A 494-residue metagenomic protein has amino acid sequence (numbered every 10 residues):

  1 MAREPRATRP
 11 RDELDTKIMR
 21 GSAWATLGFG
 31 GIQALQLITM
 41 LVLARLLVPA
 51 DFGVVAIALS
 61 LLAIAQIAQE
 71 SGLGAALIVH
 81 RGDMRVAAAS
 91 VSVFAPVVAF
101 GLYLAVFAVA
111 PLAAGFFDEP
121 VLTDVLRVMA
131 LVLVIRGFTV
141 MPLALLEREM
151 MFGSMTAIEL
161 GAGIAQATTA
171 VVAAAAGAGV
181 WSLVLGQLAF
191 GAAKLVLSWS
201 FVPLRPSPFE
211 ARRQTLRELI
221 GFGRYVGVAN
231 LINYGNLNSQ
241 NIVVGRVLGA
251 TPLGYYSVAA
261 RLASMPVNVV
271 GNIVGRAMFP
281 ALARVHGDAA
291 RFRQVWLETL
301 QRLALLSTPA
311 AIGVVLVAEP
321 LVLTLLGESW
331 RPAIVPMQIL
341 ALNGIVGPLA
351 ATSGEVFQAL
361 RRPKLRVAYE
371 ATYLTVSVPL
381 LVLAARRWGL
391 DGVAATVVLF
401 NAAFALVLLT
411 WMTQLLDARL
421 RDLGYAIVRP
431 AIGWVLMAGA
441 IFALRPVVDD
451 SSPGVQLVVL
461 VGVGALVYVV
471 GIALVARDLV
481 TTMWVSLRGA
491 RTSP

Functional and structural regions predicted by a protein language model:
M1-A7, Q33, V93-D118, T123-R127 (+7 more regions): Alpha-helical transmembrane segments of multi-pass membrane transport and lipid-handling proteins
M1-Q36, E70, A75-I78, G82-V93 (+5 more regions): N-terminal membrane topogenesis motif
M1-R11, T410-L423, G439-P494: Membrane-proximal transmembrane or re-entrant/amphipathic helices at the cytosolic face
A2-E4, L14-S71, F94-A110, R127-V132 (+3 more regions): Signature of the first transmembrane helix
A2-L14, I18, G153, V196-N238 (+3 more regions): Interhelical loop/hinge segments that connect adjacent transmembrane helices in multipass membrane
G21-I32, Q36, L183-G186, F190 (+9 more regions): Transmembrane helical elements of multi-pass membrane transporters/channels
V79-A95, Y255-A371: Specific pore-lining/lateral-gate transmembrane helices of multi-pass inner-membrane transport and insertion machines
T123-A130, T156-L204, F222, Y255-A263 (+4 more regions): Hydrophobic alpha-helical transmembrane segments
